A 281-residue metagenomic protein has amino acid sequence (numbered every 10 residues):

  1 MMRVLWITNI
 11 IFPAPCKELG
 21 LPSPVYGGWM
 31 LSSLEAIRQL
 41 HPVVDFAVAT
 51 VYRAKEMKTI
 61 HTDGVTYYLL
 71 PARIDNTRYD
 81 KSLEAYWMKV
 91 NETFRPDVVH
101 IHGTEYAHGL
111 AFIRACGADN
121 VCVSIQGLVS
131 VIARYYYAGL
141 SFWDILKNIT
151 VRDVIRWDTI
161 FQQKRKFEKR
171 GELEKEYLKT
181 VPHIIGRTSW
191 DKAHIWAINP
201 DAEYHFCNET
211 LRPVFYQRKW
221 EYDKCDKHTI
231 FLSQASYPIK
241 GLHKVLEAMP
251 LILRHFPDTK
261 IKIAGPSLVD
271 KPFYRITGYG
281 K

Functional and structural regions predicted by a protein language model:
M1-K55, H61-T66, I252: N-terminal subdomain of nucleotide-sugar transferases
V4-I7, V98, A115-R156, I185 (+1 more regions): Active-site proximal beta-strand in glycosyltransferases
L5, E221-K240, L246-M249, I261-K262: Conserved donor-binding/catalytic core segment of Leloir-type glycosyltransferases
L40, A115, H243-P257: Short hydrophobic signal-anchor/transmembrane segments that target glycosyltransferases and glycosylation machinery
V90-Y106, F112, N120-C122: Short N-terminal targeting/anchoring amphipathic segment
I145-I184, A193, A197: Membrane-proximal helix-turn-helix segments that form the acceptor-binding/catalytic region of lipid-linked
W196, T210-K227: Acidic anion/phosphate-binding donor-loop and adjacent secondary structure in glycosyltransferase catalytic cores
M249-K281: A conserved nucleotide-sugar
